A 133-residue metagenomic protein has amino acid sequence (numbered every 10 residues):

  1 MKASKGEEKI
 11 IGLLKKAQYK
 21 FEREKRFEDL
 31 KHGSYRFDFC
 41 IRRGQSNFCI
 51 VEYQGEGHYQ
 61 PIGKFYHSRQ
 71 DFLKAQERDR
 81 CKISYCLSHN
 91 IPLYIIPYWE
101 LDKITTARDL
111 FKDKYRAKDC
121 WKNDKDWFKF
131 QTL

Functional and structural regions predicted by a protein language model:
M1-L133: Nucleic-acid endo/exonuclease domains
